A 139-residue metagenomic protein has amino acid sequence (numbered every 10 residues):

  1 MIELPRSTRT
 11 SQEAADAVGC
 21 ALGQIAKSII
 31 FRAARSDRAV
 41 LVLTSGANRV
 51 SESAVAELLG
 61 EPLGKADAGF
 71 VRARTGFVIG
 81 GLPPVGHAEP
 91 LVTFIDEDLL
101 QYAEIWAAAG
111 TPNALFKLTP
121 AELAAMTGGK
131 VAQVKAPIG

Functional and structural regions predicted by a protein language model:
M1-G139: Extended, low-hydrophobicity, polar/charged segments
